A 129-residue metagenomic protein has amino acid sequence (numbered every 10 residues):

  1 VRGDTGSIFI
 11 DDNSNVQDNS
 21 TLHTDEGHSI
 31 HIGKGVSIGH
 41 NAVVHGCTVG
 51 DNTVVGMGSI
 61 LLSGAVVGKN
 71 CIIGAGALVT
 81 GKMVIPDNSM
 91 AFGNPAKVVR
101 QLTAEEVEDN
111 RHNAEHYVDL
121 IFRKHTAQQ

Functional and structural regions predicted by a protein language model:
V1-T24: A positional/architectural concept
D4, D12, I32, G39-Q129: Glycine-rich hexapeptide-repeat left-handed beta-helix
N19-H31, G35-S37, N41: Blade-loop segments of beta-propeller domains
